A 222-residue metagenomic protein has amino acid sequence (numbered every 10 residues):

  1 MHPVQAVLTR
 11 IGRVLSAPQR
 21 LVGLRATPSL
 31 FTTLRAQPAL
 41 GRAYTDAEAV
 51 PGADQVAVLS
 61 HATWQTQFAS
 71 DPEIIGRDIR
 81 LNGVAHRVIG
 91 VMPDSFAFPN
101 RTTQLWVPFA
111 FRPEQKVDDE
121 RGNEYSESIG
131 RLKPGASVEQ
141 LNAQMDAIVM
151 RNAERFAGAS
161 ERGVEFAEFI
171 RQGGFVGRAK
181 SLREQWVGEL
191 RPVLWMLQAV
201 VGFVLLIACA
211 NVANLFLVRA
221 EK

Functional and structural regions predicted by a protein language model:
A6-R13, R77-L81: Short acidic-hydrophobic surface loop/beta-edge motif
V14-V22: Short acidic/polar beta-strand-loop edge motifs in secreted extracellular and Gram-negative envelope-associated
V22-D46, Q55-P192: Mid-to-C-terminal secondary-structure elements that act as membrane-proximal/extracytoplasmic interface segments
W186-V204: N-terminal membrane-entry
A208-K222: Intracellular coupling helices
